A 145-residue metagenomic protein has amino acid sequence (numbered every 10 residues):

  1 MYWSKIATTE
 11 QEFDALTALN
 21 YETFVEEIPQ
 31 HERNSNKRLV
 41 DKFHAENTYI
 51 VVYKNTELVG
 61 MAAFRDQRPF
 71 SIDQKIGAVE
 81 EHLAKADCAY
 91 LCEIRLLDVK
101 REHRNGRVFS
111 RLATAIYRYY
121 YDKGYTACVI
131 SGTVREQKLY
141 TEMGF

Functional and structural regions predicted by a protein language model:
M1-L39, H44, T48-K54, L58-V59: Short amphipathic alpha-helix that is part of the acyltransferase structural core
T8, K54, R65-R68, E136: Residue-level signal for short segments within beta-strands and strand-turn junctions of well-structured beta-sheet
T23, Y119-K123, L139: Short alpha-helical functional segments enriched in proximate histidine and acidic residues
F43, L58-R104: Conserved acyl-donor/pantetheine-binding loop and adjacent beta-alpha core of acyl/acetyltransferases and related
R104-R118: Conserved acetyl-CoA-binding loop-helix of GNAT-fold acetyltransferases
Y120-G132: Conserved GNAT acetyl-CoA-binding A-motif
V134-F145: Conserved active-site alpha-helix within GNAT-family acetyltransferase domains
